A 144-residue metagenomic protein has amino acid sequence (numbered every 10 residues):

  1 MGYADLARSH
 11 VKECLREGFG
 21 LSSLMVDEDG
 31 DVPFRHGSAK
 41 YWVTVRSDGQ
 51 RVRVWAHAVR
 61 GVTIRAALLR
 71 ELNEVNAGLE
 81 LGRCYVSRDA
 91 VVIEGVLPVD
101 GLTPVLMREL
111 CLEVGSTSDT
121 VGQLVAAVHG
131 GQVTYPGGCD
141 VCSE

Functional and structural regions predicted by a protein language model:
M1-K40, R83-V86: Charge-rich, low-complexity N-terminal segments
D5, V62-A66, G101-R108: Ordered, soluble secondary-structure elements with a strong preference for glycine-centered loop motifs and nearby
A7-L21, D48-A66: Charged, low-complexity, helix/coiled-coil-prone segments
D29-G30, D48-Q50, R88-V91: Beta-strand-connecting loop/turn residues
F34-G37, Y41-A56: Short, well-structured hydrophobic secondary-structure segments
R53-V96: Short, internal acidic amphipathic alpha-helical interface segments that mediate docking to partner proteins
E71-E80, V96-G130: Ampiphathic alpha-helical segments that act as solvent-exposed interaction surfaces
V125-E144: Short, highly charged C-terminal tails/helix-capping segments
